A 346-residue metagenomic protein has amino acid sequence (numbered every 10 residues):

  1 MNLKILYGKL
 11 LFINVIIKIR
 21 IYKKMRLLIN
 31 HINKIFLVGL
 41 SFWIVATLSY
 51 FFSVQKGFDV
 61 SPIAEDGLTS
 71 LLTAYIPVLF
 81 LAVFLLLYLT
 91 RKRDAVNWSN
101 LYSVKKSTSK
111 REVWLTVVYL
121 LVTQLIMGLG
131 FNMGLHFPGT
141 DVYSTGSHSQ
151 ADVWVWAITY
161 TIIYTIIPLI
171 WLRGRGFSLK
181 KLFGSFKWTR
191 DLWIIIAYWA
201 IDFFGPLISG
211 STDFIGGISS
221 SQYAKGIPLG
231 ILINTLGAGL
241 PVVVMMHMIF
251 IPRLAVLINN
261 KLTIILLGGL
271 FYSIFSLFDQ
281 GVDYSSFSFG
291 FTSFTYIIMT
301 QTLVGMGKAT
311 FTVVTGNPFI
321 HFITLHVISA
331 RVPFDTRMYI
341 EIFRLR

Functional and structural regions predicted by a protein language model:
L3-L6: Short hydrophobic targeting helices and cationic amphipathic motifs that mediate membrane/organellar targeting
L10-M25, R91-E112, K180-S185: Membrane-interfacial, low-structure loops and terminal tails that flank and connect transmembrane helices in multi-pass
M25-G39, S109-W114: N-terminal membrane topogenic signal
L27, I201-R346: Transmembrane helix-loop-helix hairpins at the membrane interface of multi-pass integral membrane proteins
G39-S53, V78-Y88: Transmembrane-helix bundle segments that line or gate the permeation/cavity pathway in multi-pass membrane proteins
W43-A64, F137-G139: Long, highly hydrophobic alpha-helical transmembrane signal-anchor segments
I63, L101-Y102, S109, V117 (+3 more regions): Juxtamembrane helix-loop-helix connectors linking adjacent transmembrane helices in multi-pass membrane enzymes
L79-W98, I163-G176: Membrane-water interface of transmembrane alpha-helices
